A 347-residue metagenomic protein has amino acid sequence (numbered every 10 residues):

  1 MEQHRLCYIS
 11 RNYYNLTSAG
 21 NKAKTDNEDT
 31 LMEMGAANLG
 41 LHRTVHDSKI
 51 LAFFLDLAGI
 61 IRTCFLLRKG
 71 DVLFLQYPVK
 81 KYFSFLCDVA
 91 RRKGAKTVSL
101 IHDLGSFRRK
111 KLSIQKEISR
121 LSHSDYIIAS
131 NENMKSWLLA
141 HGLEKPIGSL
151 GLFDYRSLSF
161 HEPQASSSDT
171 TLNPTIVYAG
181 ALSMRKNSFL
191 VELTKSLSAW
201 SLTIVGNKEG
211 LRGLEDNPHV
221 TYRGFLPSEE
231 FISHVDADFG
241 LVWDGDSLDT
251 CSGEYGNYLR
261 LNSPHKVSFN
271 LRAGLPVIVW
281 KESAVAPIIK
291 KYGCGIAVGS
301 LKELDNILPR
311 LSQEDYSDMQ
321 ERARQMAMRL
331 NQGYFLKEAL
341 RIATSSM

Functional and structural regions predicted by a protein language model:
M1-F85, K93, E282-V285: N-terminal pre-catalytic "stem/leader" segment of glycosyltransferase-like enzymes
I61-R68, V89-K93, R108-I127: Membrane-proximal helix-turn-helix segments that form the acceptor-binding/catalytic region of lipid-linked
V72-F74, A90-F107: Active-site proximal beta-strand in glycosyltransferases
R109-L112, H123-I147: A short, active-site helix/loop in glycosyltransferases that binds the activated sugar's phosphate group
R156-S233: Conserved catalytic-core segment of nucleotide-activated headgroup transferases in glycan assembly
S167, G299-S346: A charged, aromatic-enriched C-terminal amphipathic alpha-helix characteristic of glycosyltransferases across folds
I232-A273, V279-E282, A286-P287: Nucleotide-sugar-dependent
Y292-V298: A short acidic/histidine/glycine-rich donor-binding loop in glycosyltransferase catalytic cores
